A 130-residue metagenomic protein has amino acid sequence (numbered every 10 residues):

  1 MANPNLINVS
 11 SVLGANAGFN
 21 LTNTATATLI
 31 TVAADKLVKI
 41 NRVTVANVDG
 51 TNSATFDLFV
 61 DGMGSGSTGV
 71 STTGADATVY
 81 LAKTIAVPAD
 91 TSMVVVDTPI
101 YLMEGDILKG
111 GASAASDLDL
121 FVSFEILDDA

Functional and structural regions predicted by a protein language model:
M1-L37, G64, E104, G111-A130: C-terminal interaction-tip segments
A25-T28, Y80-L81, V94-V96: Short structured motifs
V38-N47, I107-G110: A short beta-strand element within beta-rich, extracytoplasmic domains of secreted/secretory-pathway proteins
N41, N52-F56, S116-L120: Short beta-strand/loop motifs in extracellular/secreted proteins, especially within beta-sandwich accessory domains
G50-K83: Short, surface-exposed beta-strand/strand-loop-strand elements in extracellular ectodomains
F56-L58, V87, L108, V122: Hydrophobic beta-strand residues in large extracellular and virion-surface proteins
A82-A86, D97-P99, K109: Beta-strand-rich interaction surfaces with strong enrichment in secreted/lumenal proteins
T91-G105: Beta-sandwich interaction modules
